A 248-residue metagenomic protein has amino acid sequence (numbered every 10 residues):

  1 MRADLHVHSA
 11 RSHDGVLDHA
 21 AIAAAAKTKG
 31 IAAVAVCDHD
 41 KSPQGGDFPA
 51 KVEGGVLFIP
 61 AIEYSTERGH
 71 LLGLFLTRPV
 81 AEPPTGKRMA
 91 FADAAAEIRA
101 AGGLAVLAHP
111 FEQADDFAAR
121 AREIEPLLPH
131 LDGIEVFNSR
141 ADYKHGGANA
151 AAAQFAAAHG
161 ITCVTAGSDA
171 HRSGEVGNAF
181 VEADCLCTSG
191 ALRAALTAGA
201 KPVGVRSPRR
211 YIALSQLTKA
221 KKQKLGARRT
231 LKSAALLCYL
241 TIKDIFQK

Functional and structural regions predicted by a protein language model:
M1-L5, S9, H13, H19-A24 (+5 more regions): Charged catalytic cores and adjacent phosphate/nucleic-acid-binding surfaces used for phosphate/nucleic-acid chemistry
A10, I22-P43, G103-V106: Divalent metal-dependent hydrolysis catalytic cores, especially in the metallo-beta-lactamase
V34-A35, L57-I59: Short, conserved beta-strand segments within well-ordered enzyme catalytic domains that often line or immediately flank
H39, P110, S139: Flexible loop residues that form catalytic and substrate-binding hotspots at small-molecule/glycan-binding clefts
P60-I62, H109: Short loop/edge segments at beta-strand edges and connector loops that shape dinucleotide/nucleotide cofactor-binding
K87: Caspase-like (clan CD) cysteine peptidase catalytic core
A90, G103-D116: Aromatic-lined carbohydrate-recognition surfaces of secreted/lumenal glycan-active proteins
A92-A100: Short, acidic loop-to-helix structural element flanking the phosphoryl-transfer center in phosphate-processing enzymes
